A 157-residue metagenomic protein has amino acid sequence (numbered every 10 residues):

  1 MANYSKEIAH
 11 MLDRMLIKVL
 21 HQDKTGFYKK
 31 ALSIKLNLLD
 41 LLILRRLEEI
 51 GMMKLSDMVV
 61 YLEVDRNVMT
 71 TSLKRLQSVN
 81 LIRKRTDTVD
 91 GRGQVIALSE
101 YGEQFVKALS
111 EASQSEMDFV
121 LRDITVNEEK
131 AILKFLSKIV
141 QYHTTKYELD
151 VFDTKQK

Functional and structural regions predicted by a protein language model:
M1-I34: N-terminal leader segment of winged-helix/HTH proteins
M1-Y4, N127-K157: C-terminal regulatory/oligomerization modules of transcriptional regulators
E7, Y61, V68, A97 (+1 more regions): Alpha-helical initiation/capping and key positions within long helical/coiled-coil segments
L12, V19-G26, L62, F105 (+2 more regions): Alpha-helical linker/hinge and terminal dimerization helices associated with HTH transcriptional regulators
T25-V68: N-terminal helix-turn-helix DNA-binding core of bacterial DNA-binding proteins
R45-E49, S110, S137: Short, locally clustered residues in the helix-turn-helix/winged-helix DNA-binding domain
R75-K134: Charged, amphipathic alpha-helical coiled-coil/dimerization segments
